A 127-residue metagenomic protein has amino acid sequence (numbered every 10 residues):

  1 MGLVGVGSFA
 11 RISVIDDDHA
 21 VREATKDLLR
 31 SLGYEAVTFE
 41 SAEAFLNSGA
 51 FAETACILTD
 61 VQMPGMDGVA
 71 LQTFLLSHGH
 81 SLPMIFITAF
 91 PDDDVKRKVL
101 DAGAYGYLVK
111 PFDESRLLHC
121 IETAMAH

Functional and structural regions predicted by a protein language model:
H19-V37, A124: Two-component/phosphorelay signaling modules centered on CheY-like receiver
E40-S41, D67-A70: Acidic catalytic/metal-coordinating carboxylates
S48-A52, F74-S81, A102: Conserved phosphotransfer cores of two-component systems
A52-L58: Active-site beta3 strand of CheY-like receiver
D60, T88: Active-site residues of response regulator receiver
M63: Receiver (REC) domain active-site loop signature in two-component systems and cognate sites in sensor histidine kinases
A70, P91-G106: Alpha4 helix (beta4-alpha4-beta5 surface) of REC/receiver domains from two-component response regulators
D94, F112-E122: C-terminal output helix
